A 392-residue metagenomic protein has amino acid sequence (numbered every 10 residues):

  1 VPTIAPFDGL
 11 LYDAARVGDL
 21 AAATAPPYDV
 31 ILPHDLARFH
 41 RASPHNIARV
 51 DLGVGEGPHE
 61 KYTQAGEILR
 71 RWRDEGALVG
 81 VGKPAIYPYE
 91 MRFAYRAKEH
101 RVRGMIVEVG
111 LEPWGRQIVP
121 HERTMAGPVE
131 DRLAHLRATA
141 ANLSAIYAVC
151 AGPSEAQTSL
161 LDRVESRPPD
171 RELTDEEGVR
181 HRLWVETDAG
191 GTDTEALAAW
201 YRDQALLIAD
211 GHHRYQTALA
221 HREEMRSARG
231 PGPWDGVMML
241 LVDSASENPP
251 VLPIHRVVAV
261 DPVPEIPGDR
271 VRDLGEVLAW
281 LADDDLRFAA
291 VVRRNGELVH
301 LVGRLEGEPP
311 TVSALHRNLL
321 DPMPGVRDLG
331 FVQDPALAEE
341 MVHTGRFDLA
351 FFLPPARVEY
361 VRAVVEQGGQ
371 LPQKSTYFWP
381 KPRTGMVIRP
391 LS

Functional and structural regions predicted by a protein language model:
V1-S392: Surface-exposed, charge/polar-rich loops and edge strands
